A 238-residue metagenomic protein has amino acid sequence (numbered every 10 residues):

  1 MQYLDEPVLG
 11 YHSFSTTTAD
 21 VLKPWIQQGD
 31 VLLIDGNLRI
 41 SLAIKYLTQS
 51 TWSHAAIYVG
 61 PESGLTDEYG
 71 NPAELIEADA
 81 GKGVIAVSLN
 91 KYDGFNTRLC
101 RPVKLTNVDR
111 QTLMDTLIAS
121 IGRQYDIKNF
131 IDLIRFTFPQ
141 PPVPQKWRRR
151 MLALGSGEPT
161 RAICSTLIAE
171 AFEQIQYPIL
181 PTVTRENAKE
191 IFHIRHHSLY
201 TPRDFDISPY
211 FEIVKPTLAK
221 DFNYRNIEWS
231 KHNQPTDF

Functional and structural regions predicted by a protein language model:
M1-F238: Cysteine-nucleophile amide-bond enzymes
